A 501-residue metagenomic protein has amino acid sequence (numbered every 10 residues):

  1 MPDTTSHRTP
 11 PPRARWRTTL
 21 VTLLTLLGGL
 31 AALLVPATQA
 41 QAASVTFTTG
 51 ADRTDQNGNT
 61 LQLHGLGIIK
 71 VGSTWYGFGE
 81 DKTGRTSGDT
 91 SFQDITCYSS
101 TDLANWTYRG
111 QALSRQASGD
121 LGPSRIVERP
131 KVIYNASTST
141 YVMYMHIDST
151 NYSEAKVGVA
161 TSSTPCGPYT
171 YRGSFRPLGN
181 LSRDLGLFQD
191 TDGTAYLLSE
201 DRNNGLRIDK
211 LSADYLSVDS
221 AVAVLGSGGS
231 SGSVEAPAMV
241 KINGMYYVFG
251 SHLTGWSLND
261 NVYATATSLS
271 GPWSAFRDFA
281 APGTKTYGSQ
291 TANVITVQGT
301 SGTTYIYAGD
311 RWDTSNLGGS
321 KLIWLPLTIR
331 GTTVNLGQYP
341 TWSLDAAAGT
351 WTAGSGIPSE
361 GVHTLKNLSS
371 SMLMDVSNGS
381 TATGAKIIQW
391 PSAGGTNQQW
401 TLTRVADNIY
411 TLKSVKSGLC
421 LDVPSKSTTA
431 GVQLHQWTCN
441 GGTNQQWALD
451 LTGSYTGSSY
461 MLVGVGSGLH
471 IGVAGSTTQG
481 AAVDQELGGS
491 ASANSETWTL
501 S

Functional and structural regions predicted by a protein language model:
M1-A42: Secretory targeting and sorting signals
S6-P10, G29, A37-A40, I68 (+7 more regions): Intrinsically disordered, low-complexity regions enriched in Ser/Pro/Gly/Gln/His and often acidic
S6-P12, L34-P36, F78-E80, W400 (+2 more regions): Intrinsically disordered low-complexity regions specifically enriched for long asparagine
H7-T9, L33, V127, V234 (+2 more regions): Compositionally biased, intrinsically disordered/low-complexity regions enriched for serine, proline and threonine
L24, G354-S501: Lectin-like carbohydrate-binding module/patch detector with strong preference for beta-trefoil
L33-L34, Q39-A42, T164, I387 (+2 more regions): Short stretches within intrinsically disordered, low-complexity N-terminal or propeptide regions
L34-P36, T60, I69, D89 (+22 more regions): A generic structural signal for short, solvent-exposed coil/turn residues that cap or connect secondary-structure
A42-S359: Carbohydrate-active catalytic/glycan-binding domains of CAZyme proteins, especially the secreted or lumenal ectodomains
